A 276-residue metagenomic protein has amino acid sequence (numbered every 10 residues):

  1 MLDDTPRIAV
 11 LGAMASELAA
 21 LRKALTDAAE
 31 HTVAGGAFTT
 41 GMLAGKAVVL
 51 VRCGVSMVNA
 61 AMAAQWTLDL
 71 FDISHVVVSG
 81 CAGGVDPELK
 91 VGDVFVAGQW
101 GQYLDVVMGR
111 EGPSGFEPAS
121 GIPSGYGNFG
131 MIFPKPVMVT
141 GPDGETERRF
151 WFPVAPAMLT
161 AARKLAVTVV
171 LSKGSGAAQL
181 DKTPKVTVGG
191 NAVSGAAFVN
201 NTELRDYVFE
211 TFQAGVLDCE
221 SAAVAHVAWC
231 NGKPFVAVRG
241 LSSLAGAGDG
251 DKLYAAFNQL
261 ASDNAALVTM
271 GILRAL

Functional and structural regions predicted by a protein language model:
L2-P6, T32-L276: Glycine-rich phosphate- or other oxyanion-binding loops that anchor nucleotides, phosphorylated ligands
R7-S16: Gly/serine-rich nucleotide phosphate-binding loop at the start of the catalytic core of nucleotide/ADP-ribose-handling
A24-A28: Short Gly/aromatic-enriched secondary-structure transition segments
